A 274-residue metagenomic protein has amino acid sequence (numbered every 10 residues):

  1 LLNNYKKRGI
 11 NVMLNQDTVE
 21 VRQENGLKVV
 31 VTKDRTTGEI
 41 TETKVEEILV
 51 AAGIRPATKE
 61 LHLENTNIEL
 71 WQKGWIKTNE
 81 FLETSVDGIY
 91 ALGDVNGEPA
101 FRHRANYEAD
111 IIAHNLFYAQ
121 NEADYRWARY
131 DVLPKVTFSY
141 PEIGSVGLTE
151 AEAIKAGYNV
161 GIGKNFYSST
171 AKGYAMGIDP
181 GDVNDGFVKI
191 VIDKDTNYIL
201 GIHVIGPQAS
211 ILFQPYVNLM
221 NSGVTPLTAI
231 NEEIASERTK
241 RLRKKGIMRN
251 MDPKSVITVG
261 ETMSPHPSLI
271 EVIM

Functional and structural regions predicted by a protein language model:
L1-E80, L148, K155-A156: A Rossmann-like FAD-binding core segment of flavoenzymes
N4, L92-I154, I211, I257 (+2 more regions): A conserved FAD-binding loop/helix module that cradles the flavin
I10-N11, I89, V160: Short, conserved active-site loop motifs that form the nucleotide-linked donor/cofactor pocket
Q16, N115, I202-H203: Short hydrophobic alpha-helix segments
D17, D124-V132, N159-K164: A short coil-to-beta-strand element that immediately follows conserved catalytic motifs
Q23-K28, V86, D182-N184: A short, glycine/Asx- and small/polar-enriched loop/turn that sits immediately N-terminal to a beta-strand
E42-E122, P215-N218, R243, N250: FAD-site-proximal beta/loop scaffold in flavoenzymes
S139-T149, I154-M274: Flexible, glycine-rich terminal cap/loop adjacent to redox cofactors in electron-transfer oxidoreductases
